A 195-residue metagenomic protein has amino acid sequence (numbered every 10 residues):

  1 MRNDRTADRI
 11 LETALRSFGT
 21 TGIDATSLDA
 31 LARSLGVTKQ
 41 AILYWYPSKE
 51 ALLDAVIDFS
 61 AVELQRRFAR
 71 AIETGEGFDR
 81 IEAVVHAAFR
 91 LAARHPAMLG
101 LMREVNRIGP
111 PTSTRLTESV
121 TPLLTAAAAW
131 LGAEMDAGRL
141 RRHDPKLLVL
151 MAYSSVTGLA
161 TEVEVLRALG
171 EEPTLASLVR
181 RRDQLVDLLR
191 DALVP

Functional and structural regions predicted by a protein language model:
R5, R9, T13, S17-A51 (+1 more regions): Helix-turn-helix
I23-D24, P111, L140: Conserved hydrophobic residue
V62-A69, P111-A137, K146-L147, R180-D183 (+1 more regions): Amphipathic alpha-helical packing segments from all-alpha helical-bundle domains
A69-M98, P145-A152, V179-R182: Hydrophobic alpha-helical connector segments
V85-A88, M102-V105, A152, V156 (+1 more regions): Short alpha-helical scaffolding segments that buttress acidic/His motifs in well-ordered protein cores
R90, R94, L124-A137, R141 (+1 more regions): C-terminal peripheral helix-coil segments that are non-catalytic and often amphipathic
A93-T114, E162-L169: Amphipathic alpha-helical segments used for helix-helix packing
